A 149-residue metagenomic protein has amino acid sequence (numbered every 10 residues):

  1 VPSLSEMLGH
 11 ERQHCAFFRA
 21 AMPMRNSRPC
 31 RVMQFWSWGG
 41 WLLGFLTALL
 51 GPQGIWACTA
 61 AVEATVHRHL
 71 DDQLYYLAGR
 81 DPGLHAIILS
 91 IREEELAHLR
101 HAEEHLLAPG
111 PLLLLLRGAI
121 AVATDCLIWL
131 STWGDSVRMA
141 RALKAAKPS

Functional and structural regions predicted by a protein language model:
V1-S149: Non-heme di-metal
